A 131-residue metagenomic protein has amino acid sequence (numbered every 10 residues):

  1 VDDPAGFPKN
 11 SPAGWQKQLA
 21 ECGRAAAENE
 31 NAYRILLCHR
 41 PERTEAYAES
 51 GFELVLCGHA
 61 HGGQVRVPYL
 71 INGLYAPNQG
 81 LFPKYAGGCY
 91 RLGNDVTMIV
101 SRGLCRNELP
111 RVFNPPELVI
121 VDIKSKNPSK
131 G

Functional and structural regions predicted by a protein language model:
V1, A20, A27-N31, R91-M98 (+1 more regions): Beta-strand-turn-beta hairpins that frame and shape the catalytic cleft of phosphate-ester-processing enzymes
V1-R34, T44-E45, P110-R111: Binuclear metal-dependent hydrolase catalytic cores centered on His/Asp/Glu-rich metal-binding motifs
F7, N107, N127: Flexible, glycine-rich phosphate/dinucleotide-binding loops and adjacent beta-alpha linkers at cofactor/substrate
Y33-I35, E53-L54: Short, Asp-centered acidic motifs that coordinate Mg2+ and/or phosphate in catalytic or ligand-binding sites
L37-H39: Mid-length scaffold segments of soluble, non-membrane domains
P41-V119: Conserved beta-sheet core of the metallophosphoesterase superfamily
N114, L118-G131: C-terminal domain-boundary segment and adjacent tail
